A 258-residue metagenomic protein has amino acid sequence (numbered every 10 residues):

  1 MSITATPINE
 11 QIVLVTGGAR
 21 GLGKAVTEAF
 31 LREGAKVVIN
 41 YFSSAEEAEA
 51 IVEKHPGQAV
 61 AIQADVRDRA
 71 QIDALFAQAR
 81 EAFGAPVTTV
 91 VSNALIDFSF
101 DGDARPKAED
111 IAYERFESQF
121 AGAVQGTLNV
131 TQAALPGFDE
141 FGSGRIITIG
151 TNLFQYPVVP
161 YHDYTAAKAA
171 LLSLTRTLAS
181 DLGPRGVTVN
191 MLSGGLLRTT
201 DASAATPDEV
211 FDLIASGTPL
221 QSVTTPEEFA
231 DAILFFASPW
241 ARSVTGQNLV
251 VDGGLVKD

Functional and structural regions predicted by a protein language model:
S2-T4, Y156, S216, L220 (+2 more regions): Short C-terminal tail/terminal secondary-structure segment of NAD(P)H-dependent dehydrogenase/reductase domains
I12, A19-G21: Conserved glycine-rich cofactor-binding loop
I72, F100-F120, A202-S203, I214: Substrate-binding pocket helix/loop in short-chain dehydrogenase/reductase
T88, E109-L128, I147, L171 (+1 more regions): Catalytic Tyr-X3-Lys loop
D103-P106, P157-A166, T177: Active-site loop-to-helix junction immediately N-terminal to the catalytic Tyr of the SDR YXXXK motif in Rossmann-fold
T131, A167, T175: Active-site helix of classical SDR
P136, S180-D181, R242: Alpha-helical segment proximal to the catalytic Tyr-Lys
S143, G183, T188, V244-G246: Short, small/polar-rich loop/turn modules that mediate ligand/substrate recognition or access, typified
